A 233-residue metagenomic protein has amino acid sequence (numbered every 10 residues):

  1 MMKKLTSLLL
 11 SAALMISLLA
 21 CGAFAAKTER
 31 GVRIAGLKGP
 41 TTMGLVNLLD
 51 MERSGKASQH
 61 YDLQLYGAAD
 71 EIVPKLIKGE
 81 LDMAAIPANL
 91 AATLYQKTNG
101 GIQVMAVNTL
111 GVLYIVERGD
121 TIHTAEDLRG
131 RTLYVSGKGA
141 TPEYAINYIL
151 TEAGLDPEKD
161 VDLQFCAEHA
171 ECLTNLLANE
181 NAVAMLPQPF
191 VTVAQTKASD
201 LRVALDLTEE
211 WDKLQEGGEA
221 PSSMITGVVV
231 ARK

Functional and structural regions predicted by a protein language model:
M1-G31: Short, low-complexity disordered leader/linker segments with a strong preference for bacterial N-terminal type II
A23-R33, R53-Q59, T98, D120-T132: Immediate post-signal peptide segment of exported/extracytoplasmic ligand-binding proteins
T28-P40, Q59-L65, Q103, G130-V135 (+1 more regions): Short, well-ordered beta-strand elements
I34-K38, R131-T141, A153, E158 (+2 more regions): Short beta-strand->loop
L37-I77, L94-K97, Y144-E152: Short, polar/charged alpha-helical segment
V46-H60, E143-F165, T174, E180 (+1 more regions): Ligand-binding cleft/hinge of the Venus flytrap
N47-L49, L113-H123, G217-K233: A bilobed periplasmic-binding-protein/Venus flytrap-type ligand-binding module shared by bacterial periplasmic
N89-L90, Q164, E171-K233: Pocket-lining segment of extracytoplasmic ligand-binding domains
